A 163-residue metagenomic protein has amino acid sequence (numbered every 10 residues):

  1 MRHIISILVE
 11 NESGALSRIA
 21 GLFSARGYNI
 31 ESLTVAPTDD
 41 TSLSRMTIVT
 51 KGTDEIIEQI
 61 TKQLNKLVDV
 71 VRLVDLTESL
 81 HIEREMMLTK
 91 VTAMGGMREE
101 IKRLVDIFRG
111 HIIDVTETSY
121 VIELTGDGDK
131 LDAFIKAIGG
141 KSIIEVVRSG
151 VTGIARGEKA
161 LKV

Functional and structural regions predicted by a protein language model:
M1-R45, V49-V163: Long, contiguous binding/interaction regions
